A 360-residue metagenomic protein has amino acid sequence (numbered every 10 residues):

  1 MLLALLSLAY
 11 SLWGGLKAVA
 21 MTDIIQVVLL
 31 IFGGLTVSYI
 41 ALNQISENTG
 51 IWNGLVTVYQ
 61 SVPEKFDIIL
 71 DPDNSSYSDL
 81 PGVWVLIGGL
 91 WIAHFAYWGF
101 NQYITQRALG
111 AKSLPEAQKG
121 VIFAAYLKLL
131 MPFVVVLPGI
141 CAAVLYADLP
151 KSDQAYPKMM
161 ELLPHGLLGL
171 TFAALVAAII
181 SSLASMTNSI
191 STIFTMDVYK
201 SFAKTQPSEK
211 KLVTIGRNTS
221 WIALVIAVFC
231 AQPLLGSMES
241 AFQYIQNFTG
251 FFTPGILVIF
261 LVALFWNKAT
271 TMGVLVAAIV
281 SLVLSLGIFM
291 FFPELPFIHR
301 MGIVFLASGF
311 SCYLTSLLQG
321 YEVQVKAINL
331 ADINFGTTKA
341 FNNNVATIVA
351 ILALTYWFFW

Functional and structural regions predicted by a protein language model:
M1-W360: Membrane-embedded helix-loop-helix hairpins and adjacent transmembrane boundary segments in multi-pass transporters
